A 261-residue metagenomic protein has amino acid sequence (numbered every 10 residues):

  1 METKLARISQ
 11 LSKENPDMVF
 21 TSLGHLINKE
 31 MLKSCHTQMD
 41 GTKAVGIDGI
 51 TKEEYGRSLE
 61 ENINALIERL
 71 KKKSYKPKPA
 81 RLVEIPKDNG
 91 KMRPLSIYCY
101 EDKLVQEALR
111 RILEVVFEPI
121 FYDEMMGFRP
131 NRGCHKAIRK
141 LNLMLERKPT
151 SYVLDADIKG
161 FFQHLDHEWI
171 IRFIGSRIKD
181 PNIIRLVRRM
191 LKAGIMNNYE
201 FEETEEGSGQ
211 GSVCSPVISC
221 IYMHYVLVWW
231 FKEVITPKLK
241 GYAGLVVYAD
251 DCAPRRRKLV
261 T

Functional and structural regions predicted by a protein language model:
M1-L23: Charged, compositionally biased N-terminal leader segments and the immediate start of the first structured element
K4, E14, I27-T37, G41: Gly/serine-rich nucleotide phosphate-binding loop at the start of the catalytic core of nucleotide/ADP-ribose-handling
K33-H36, D40-P86: Phosphate/adenylate-binding "loop-and-lid" substructures adjacent to NTP/NAD/dNTP-binding pockets in NTP-dependent
C35-M39, A108, L186-L191: Short alpha-helical scaffolding segments that buttress acidic/His motifs in well-ordered protein cores
R69-E84, D88, I120-M125, R129-T261: Conserved polymerase palm-domain catalytic core
P94-C99: Conserved phosphate-binding loops in nucleotide/dinucleotide-binding enzymes
E101-A108, N142, Y152: Duplex nucleic acid-engaging cores and interfaces of nucleic-acid transaction enzymes
E107, R111-M126: Electropositive, glycine- and tryptophan-enriched low-complexity nucleic-acid-binding patches
